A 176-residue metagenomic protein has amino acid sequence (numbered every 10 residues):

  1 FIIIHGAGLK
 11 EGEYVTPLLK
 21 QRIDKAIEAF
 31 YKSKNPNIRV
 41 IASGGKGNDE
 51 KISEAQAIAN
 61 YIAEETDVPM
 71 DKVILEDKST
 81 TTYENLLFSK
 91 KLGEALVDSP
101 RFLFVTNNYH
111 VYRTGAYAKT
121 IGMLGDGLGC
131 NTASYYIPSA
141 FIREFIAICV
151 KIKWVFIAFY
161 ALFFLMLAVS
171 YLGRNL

Functional and structural regions predicted by a protein language model:
F1-I142: A structural signal for short, hydrophobic/glycine-enriched beta-strand patches
P138-I152: Short, structured secondary-structure boundary patches
I148-L176: C-terminal single-pass membrane-anchor helix
